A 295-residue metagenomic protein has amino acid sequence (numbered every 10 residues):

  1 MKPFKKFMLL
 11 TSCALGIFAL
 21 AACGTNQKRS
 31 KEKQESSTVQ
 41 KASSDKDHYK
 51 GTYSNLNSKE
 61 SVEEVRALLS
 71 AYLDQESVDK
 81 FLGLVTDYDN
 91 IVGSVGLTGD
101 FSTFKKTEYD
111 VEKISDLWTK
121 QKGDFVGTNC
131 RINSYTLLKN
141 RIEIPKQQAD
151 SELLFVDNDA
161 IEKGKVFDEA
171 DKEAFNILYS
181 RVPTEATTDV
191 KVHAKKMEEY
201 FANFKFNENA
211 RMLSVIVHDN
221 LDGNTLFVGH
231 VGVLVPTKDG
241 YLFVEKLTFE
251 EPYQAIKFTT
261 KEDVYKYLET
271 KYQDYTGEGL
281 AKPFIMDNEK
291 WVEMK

Functional and structural regions predicted by a protein language model:
M1-T11: Bacterial N-terminal signal peptides that target proteins for export
A19-A22: C-terminal motif of bacterial Sec signal peptides marking the signal peptidase cleavage site
Q27-K59, E63: N-terminal, intrinsically disordered, polar/charged segments of Gram-positive cell-envelope systems that serve as
G51, N55-D219, G223-V228, P236-E251: Acidic/His-rich structured neighborhood in mature extracellular/periplasmic domains
F243-K246, E250, T259-K295: Low-complexity, Gly/Ser/Thr/Pro-rich intrinsically disordered linker/tail segments
